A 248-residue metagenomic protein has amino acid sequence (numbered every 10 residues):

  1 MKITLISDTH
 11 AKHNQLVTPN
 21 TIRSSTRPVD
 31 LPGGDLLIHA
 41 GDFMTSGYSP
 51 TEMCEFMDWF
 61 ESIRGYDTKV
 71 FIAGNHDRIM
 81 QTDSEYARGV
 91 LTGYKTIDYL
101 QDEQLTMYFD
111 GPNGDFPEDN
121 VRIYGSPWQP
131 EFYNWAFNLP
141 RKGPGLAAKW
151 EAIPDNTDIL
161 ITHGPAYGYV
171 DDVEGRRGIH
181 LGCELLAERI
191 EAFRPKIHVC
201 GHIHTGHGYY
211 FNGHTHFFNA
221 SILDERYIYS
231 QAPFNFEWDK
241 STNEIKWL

Functional and structural regions predicted by a protein language model:
M1-I3: Extreme N-terminal starter segment of soluble prokaryotic enzymes
L5-S7, L37-D42, T68-N75, Y99-D102 (+3 more regions): Active-site neighborhood of phospho(di)ester-bond hydrolases with catalytic His/Asp-centered motifs
I6, A11-N113: Core catalytic region of metal-dependent phosphoesterases/phosphodiesterases, especially metallo-beta-lactamase-like
L16, Y133-N138, G164-P165, Y169-G175 (+2 more regions): A short secondary-structure junction signal
M44, S49-E52, N156-K196: Active-site-proximal segments of metal-dependent phosphoesterases and phosphodiesterases across multiple
T51-M57, E85-V90, R141-G145, R176-A187: Charged helix-capping and loop-helix junction motifs
L105-D110, P117, E188-F193, I197 (+1 more regions): Binuclear metal-dependent phosphoesterase catalytic core
P117-I159, G178-E184: Binuclear metal-dependent hydrolase catalytic cores centered on His/Asp/Glu-rich metal-binding motifs
